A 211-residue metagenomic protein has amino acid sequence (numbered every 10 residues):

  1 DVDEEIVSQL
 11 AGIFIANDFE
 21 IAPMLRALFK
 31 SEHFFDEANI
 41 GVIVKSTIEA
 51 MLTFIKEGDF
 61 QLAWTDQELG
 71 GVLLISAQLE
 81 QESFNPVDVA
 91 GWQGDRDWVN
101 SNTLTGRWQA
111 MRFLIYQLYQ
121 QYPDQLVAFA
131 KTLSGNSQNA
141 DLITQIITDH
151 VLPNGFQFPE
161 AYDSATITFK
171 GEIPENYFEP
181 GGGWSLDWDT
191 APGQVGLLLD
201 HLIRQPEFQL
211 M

Functional and structural regions predicted by a protein language model:
D1-N17, L25-M211: Flexible, low-complexity segments enriched for small/polar residues
I21: Catalytic cores of carbohydrate-active enzymes
